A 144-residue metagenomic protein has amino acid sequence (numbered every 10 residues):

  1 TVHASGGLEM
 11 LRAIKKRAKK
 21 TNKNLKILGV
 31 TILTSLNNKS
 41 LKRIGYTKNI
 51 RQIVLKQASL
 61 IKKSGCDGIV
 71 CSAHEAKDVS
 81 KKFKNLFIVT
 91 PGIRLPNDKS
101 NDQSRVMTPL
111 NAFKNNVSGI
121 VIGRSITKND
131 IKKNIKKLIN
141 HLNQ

Functional and structural regions predicted by a protein language model:
T1-G68, S72-E75, N85, L95-D98: Conserved anion-binding
L11-R17, F113, I126-Q144: C-terminal helical cap(s) of enzyme catalytic domains, especially alpha/beta-barrels
Y46-N49, S104, D130: Alpha-helix capping and helix-coil boundary motifs
I61, V79, A112, G123 (+1 more regions): Conserved, mostly hydrophobic/aromatic
G68, G119-I120: A short hydrophobic/small-residue beta-strand
C71-V117: A C-terminal functional module that forms or caps the active site or interfaces directly with catalytic machinery
T90-P91, I122-I126: Glycine-rich beta-strand-to-loop/alpha-helix junction loops that act as flexible
